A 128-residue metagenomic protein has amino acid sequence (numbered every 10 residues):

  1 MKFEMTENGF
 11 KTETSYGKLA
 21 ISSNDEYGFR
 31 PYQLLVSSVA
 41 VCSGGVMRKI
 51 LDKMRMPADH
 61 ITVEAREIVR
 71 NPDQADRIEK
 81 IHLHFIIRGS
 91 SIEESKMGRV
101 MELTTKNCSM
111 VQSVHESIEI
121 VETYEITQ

Functional and structural regions predicted by a protein language model:
M1-S38, G45-Q128: Extended beta-strand/beta-hairpin segments
